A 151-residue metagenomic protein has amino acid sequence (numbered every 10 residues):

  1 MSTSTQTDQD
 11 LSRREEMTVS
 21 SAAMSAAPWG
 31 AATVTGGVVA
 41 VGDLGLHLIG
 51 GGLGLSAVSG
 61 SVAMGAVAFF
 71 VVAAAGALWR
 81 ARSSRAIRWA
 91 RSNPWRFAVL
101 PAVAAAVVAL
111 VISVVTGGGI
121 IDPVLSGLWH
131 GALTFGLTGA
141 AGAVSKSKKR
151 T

Functional and structural regions predicted by a protein language model:
S2-T151: Juxtamembrane/disordered regions of integral membrane proteins
